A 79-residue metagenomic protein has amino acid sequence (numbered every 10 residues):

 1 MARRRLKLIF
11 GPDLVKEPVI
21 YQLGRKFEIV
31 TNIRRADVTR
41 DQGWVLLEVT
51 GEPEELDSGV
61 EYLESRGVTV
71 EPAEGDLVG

Functional and structural regions predicted by a protein language model:
M1-G79: Long, contiguous binding/interaction regions
